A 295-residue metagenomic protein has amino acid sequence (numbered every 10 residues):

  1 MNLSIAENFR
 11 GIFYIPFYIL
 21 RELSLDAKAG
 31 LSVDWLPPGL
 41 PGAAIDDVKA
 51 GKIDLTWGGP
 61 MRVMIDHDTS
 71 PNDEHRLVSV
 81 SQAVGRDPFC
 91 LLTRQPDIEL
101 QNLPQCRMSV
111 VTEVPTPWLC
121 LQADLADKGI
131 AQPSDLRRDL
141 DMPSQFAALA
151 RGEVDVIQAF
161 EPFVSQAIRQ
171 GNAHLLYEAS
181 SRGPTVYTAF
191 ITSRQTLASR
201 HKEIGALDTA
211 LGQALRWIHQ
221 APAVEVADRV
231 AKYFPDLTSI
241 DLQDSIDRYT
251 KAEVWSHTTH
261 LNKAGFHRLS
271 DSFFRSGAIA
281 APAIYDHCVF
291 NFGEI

Functional and structural regions predicted by a protein language model:
N2-I130, D139, D155-E161, L175 (+1 more regions): Short, glycine-/small- and polar/acidic-enriched structural segments that line small-molecule recognition paths
I19, L25, D124, Q166 (+2 more regions): Residues within well-ordered alpha helices
A44, Q145, V254: A short acidic, helix-capping loop that chelates divalent metal ions and anchors anionic groups
D135-M142: Short, surface-exposed recognition loops or helix-turn segments adjacent to catalytic cores
S144-F234: Pocket-lining segment of extracytoplasmic ligand-binding domains
R200-I279: Secondary-structure end/capping motifs
S270-I295: Conserved C-terminal helix/tail region of periplasmic/extracytoplasmic solute-binding proteins
